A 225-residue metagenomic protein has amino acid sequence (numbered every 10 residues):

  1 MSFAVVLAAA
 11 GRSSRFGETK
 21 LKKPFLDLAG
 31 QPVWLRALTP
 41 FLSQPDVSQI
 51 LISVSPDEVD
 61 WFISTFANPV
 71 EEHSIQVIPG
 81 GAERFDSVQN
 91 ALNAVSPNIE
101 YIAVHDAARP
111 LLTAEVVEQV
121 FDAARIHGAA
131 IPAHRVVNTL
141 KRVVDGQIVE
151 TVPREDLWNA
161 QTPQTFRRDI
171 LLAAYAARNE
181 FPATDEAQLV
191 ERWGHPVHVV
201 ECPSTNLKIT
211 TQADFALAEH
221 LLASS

Functional and structural regions predicted by a protein language model:
M1-V59: N-terminal glycine-rich phosphate-binding loop and ensuing alpha1 helix
V5-L7, I52, V104, A129-P132: Structural beta-sheet core signal
L7, W34, A91, H105-D106 (+3 more regions): Residue-level signal for inorganic ion chemistry
W34-I99: Conserved N-terminal catalytic core of the sugar/cofactor nucleotidyltransferase
V47, I99, R125-A129, H195 (+1 more regions): Short, high-confidence coil segments that cap the C-terminus of an alpha-helix and link into the following beta-strand
N98-R109: Short beta-strand-to-loop acidic/aromatic patch adjacent to the donor-nucleotide binding site
L111-V200: Conserved core of the sugar-phosphate nucleotidyltransferase
N206-S225: Hydrophobic helical membrane-anchoring modules
